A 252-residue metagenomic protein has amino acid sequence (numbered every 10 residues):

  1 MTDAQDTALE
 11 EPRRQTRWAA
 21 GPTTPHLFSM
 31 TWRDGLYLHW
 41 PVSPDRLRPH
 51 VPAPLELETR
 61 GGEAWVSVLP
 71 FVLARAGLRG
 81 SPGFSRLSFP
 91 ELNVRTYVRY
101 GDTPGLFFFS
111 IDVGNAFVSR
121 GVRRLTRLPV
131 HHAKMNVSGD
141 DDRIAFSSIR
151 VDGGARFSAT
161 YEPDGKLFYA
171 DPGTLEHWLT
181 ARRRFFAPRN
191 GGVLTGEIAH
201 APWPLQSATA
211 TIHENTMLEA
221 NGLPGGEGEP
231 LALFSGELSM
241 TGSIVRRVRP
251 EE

Functional and structural regions predicted by a protein language model:
T2-R79, H213-E252: Hydrophobic, proline/glycine-rich low-complexity stretches
G35, N93-E252: Internal, well-folded beta-alpha domain core
V51, V66, P70, L87 (+3 more regions): A sequence-level detector of short, solvent-exposed, charge-rich linear segments
E58-G62, G80, F89, V118-R120 (+1 more regions): Short, surface-exposed linear patches
A64-V113: Extended, compositionally biased
